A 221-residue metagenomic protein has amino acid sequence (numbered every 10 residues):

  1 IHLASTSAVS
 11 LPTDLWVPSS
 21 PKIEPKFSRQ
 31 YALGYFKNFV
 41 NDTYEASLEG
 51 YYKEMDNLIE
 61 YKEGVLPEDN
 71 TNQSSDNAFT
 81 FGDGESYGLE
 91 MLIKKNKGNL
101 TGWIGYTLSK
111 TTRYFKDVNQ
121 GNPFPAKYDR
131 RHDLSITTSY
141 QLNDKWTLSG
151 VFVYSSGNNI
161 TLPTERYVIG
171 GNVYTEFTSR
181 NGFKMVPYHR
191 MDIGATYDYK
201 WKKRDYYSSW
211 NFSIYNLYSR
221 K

Functional and structural regions predicted by a protein language model:
I1-L3, D14, Y35, A46-Y52 (+3 more regions): Transmembrane beta-barrel strands of outer-membrane/channel proteins
I1-Y31, G50-D76, V151-N172, K221: Surface-exposed extracellular loop regions of Gram-negative outer-membrane beta-barrel proteins, predominantly
P18-P21, T178-F183, K200: Active-site rim elements
K22, A32-F36, S47-E49, E90-L92 (+4 more regions): Outer-membrane beta-barrel architecture
F27-Y31, D83-Y87, N96, R130-L134 (+2 more regions): Residues that define the transmembrane beta-barrel architecture of outer-membrane proteins
N41-A46, N99-G102, D144-L148, K202-D205: Repeated loop/turn-to-beta-strand initiation elements of outer-membrane beta-barrel proteins
Y51-E54, S75-T164: Gram-negative outer-membrane beta-barrel transporters
D56, K145, Y154-N172, V186-D192 (+1 more regions): C-terminal beta-signal and adjacent terminal beta-strands/loops of Gram-negative outer-membrane beta-barrel proteins
